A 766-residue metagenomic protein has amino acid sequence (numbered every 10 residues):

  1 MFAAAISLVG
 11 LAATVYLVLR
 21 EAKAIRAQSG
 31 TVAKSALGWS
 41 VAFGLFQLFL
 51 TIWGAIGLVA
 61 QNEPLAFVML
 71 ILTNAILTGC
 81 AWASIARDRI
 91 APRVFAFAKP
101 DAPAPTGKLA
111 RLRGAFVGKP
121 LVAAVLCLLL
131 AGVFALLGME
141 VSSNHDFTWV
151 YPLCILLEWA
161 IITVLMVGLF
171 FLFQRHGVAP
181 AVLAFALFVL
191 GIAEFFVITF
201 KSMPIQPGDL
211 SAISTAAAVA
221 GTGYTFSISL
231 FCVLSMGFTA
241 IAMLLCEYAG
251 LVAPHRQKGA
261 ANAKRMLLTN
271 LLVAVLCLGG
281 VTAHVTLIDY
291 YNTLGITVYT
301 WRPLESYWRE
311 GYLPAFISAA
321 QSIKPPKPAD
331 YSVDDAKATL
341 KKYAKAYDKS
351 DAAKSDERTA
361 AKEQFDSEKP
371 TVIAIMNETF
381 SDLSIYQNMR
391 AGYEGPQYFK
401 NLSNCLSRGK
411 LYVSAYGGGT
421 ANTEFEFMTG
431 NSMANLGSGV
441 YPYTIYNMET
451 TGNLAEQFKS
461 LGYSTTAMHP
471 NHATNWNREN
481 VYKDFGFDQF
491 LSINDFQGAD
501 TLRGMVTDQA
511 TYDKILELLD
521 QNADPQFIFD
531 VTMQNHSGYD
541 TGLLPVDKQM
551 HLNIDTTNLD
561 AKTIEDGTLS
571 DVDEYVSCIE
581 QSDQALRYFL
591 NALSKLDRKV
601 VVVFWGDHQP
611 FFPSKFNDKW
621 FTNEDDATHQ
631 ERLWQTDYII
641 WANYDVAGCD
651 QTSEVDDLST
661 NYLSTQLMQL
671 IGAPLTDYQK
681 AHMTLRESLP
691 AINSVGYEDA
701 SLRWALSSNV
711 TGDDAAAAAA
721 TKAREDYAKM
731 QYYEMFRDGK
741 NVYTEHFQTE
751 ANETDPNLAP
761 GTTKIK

Functional and structural regions predicted by a protein language model:
M1-S306: Transmembrane and membrane-interface helices of multi-pass, inner-membrane envelope-modifying transferases
A81, I90, V94, L112 (+8 more regions): Generic structural signal of hydrophobic/aromatic residues within well-ordered alpha-helices of folded domains
K99-D101, A253-M266, D334-D366, Q521 (+2 more regions): Intrinsically disordered, low-complexity coil segments
V164-L165, S367-K369, L596-R598: Short hydrophobic "helix-edge" motifs at membrane interfaces and signal-peptide entry regions
A186, L210-I213, R309-F316, V333 (+4 more regions): Alpha-helix initiation and N-capping motif
K201, L210-A217, F316-K324, A336-S350 (+1 more regions): Short alpha-helical interface patches
T282-A374: Membrane-interface segments at or immediately adjacent to transmembrane helices that form the boundary between
D351-Q364, A374-N377, D382-K766: Solvent-exposed soluble domains appended to multi-pass membrane proteins
